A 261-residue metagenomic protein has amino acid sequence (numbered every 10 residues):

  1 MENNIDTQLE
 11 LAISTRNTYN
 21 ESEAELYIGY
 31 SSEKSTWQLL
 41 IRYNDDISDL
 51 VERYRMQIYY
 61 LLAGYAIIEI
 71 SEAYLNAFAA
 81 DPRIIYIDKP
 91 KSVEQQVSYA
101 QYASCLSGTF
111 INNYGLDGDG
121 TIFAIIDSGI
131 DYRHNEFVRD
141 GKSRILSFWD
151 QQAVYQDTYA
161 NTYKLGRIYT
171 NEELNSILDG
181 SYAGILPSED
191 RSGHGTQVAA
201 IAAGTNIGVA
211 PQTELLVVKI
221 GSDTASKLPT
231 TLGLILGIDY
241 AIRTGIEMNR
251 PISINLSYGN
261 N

Functional and structural regions predicted by a protein language model:
M1-A63, N76-N112, N135, D223: Autoinhibitory N-terminal propeptides
D45, E72, K91, I130 (+3 more regions): Short, flexible loop/turn elements at secondary-structure junctions
I68: Ligand-binding face of N-terminal immunoglobulin V-set domains in extracellular IgSF glycoproteins
I111-L232, E247-S253: Subtilisin-like serine protease catalytic core
L236-Y240: Short, well-ordered amphipathic alpha-helical segments that serve as non-catalytic structural scaffolds within diverse
A241-N261: Short acidic, glycine-rich surface-loop motifs adjacent to enzyme active sites
